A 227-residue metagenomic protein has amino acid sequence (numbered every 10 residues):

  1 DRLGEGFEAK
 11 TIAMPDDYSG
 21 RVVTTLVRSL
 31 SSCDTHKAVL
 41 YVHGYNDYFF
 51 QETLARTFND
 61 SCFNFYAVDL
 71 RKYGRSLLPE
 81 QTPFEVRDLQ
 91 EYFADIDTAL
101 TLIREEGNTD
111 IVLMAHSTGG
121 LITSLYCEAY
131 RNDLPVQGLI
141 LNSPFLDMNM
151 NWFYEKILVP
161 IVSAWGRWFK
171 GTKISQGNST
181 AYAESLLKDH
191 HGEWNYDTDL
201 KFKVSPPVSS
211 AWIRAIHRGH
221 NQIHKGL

Functional and structural regions predicted by a protein language model:
D1-C33: N-terminal cap/lid segment of alpha/beta-hydrolase-fold proteins
H36-G44: Short beta-strand element of the alpha/beta-hydrolase
Y45-N46, G74-D110: Catalytic nucleophile-loop/oxyanion-hole region of alpha/beta-hydrolase and closely related hydrolase-like folds
D47-A55, N59-E80: Conserved alpha/beta-hydrolase
T118, I122-S210: Alpha/beta-hydrolase-fold enzymes
A211-L227: Conserved serine/cysteine hydrolase catalytic core
